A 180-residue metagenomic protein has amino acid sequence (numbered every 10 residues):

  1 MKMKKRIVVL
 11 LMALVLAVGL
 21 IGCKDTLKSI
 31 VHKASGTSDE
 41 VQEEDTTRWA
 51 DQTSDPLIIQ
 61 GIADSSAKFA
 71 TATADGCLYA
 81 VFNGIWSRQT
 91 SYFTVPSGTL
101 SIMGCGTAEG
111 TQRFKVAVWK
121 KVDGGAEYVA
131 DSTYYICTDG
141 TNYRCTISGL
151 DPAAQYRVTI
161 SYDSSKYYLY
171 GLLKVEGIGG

Functional and structural regions predicted by a protein language model:
M1-Q89: N-terminal prepro-regions of secreted/extracellular proteins
L78-F114: Short, surface-exposed binding/anchoring microloops in extracellular/periplasmic proteins
L100, S148-S164: Noncatalytic modules at the cell exterior or secretory-pathway interfaces, chiefly beta-strand-rich lectin/adhesion
Q112-F114, Y156, Y162-G179: Edge beta-strands of jelly-roll/beta-sandwich modules across compartments, strongly enriched in secreted/luminal
Q112-G124: Short, surface-exposed beta-strand/strand-loop-strand elements in extracellular ectodomains
E127-G140: Solvent-exposed serine/threonine-rich low-complexity stretches and specific carbohydrate-binding patches
T141-G149: Exposed aromatic-hydrophobic patches
